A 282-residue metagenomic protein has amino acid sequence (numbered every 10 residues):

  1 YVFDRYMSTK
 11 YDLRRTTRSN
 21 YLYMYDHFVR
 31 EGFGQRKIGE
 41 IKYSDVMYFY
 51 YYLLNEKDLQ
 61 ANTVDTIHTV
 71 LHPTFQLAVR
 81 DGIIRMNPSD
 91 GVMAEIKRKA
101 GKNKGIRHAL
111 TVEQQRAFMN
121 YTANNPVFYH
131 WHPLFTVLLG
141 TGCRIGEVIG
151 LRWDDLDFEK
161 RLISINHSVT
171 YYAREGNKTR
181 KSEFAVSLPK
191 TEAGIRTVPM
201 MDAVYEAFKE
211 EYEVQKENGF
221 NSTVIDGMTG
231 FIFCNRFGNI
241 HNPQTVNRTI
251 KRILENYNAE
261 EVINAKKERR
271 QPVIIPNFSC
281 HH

Functional and structural regions predicted by a protein language model:
Y1-V2, K37, R152: Short, structural beta-strand-to-alpha-helix junction motif
R5-I83, P88, I106, P126-V127 (+2 more regions): N-terminal core-binding DNA-recognition domain of tyrosine site-specific recombinases/integrases
V29, R36, F75-I83, T141 (+5 more regions): A generic secondary-structure signal for well-formed alpha-helical elements
E31, R98-K102, A185-K190, T229-C234 (+1 more regions): Short glycine/proline-rich turn/loop motifs
A61, D65-T69, R80, I84-M86 (+7 more regions): Basic, Lys/Arg- and aromatic-enriched nucleic-acid-binding interface segment
M93, T111, M119, N166 (+3 more regions): Residue-level detector of conserved, well-ordered beta-strand and adjacent loop positions that form binding/recognition
A117-A123, E159-L162, N166-I232, I253-N256: Basic, alpha-helical nucleic-acid-contacting "clamp/cap" segments
N120-W131, V198, V214-T223, M228-I240 (+1 more regions): Short, basic (Lys/Arg/His-rich) helix/loop patches that form interaction surfaces in the mid-to-C-terminal regions
